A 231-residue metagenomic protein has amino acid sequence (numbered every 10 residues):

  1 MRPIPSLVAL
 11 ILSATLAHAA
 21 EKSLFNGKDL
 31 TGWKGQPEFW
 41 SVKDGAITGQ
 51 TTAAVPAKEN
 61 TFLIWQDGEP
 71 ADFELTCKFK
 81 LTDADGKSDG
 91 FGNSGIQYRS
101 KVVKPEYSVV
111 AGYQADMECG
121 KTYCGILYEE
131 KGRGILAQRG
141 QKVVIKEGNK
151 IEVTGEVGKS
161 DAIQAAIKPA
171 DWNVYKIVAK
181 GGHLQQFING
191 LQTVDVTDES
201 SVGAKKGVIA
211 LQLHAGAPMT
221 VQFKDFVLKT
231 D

Functional and structural regions predicted by a protein language model:
M1-V8: Bacterial N-terminal signal peptides that target proteins for export
L10-A19: Hydrophobic h-region of N-terminal signal peptides that target proteins for export in Gram-negative bacteria
H18-D231: Carbohydrate-interacting regions of secretory-pathway proteins
